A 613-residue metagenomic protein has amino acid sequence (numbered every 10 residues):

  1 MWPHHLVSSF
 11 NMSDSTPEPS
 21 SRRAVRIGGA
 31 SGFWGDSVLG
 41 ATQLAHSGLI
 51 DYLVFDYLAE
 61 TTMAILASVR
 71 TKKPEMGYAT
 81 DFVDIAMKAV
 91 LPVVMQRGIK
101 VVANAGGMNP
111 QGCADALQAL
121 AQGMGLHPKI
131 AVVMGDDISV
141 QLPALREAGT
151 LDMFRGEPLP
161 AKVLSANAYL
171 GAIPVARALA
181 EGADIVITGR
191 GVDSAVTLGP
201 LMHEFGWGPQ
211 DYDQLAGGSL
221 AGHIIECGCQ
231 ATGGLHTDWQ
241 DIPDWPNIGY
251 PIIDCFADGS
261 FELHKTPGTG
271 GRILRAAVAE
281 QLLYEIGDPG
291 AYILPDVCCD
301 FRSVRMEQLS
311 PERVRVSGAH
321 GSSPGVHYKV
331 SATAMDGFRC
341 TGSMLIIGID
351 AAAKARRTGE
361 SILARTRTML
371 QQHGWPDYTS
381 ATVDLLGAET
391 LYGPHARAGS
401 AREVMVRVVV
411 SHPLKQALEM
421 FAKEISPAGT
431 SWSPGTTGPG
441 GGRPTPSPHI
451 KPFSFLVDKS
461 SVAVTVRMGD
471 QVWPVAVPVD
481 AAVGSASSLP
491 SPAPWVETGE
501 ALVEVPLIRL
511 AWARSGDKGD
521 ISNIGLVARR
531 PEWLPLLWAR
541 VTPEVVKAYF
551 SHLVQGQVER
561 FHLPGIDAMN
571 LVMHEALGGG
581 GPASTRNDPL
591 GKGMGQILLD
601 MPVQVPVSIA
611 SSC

Functional and structural regions predicted by a protein language model:
F10-A45: N-terminal amphipathic/basic leader segments beginning at the initiator methionine
P19-A24, E60-M76, M95, I138-K162: Gly-rich Lys/Arg/Thr-decorated short loops/hinges at beta-loop-alpha junctions or inter-strand turns that position
N104-N109, A183-P200, W512-E532: Conserved phosphate/anionic-ligand binding catalytic regions in large, soluble enzymes, centered on
Q122-I138, L198-I242, A539: Catalytic or ion-translocation cores adjacent to nucleophile or general acid/base/metal-coordination motifs in diverse
L215-S322, R339: A conserved active-site cap/scaffold subdomain adjacent to cofactor or substrate pockets
E285-R313, A482-A511: Short, Gly/Pro- and small/polar-rich lid/capping loops
G321-E504, K518, V527, P531-E532 (+3 more regions): C-terminal non-catalytic interaction/assembly regions of soluble proteins
L553-C613: Helix-rich interaction surfaces within compact, conserved domain-sized segments that mediate assembly or partner
